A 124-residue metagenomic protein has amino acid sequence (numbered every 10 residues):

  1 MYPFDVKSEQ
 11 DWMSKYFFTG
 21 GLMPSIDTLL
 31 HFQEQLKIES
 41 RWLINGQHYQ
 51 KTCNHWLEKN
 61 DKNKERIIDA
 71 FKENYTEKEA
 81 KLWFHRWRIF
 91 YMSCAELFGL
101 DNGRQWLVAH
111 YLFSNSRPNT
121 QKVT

Functional and structural regions predicted by a protein language model:
M1-H110, S114-V123: Substrate-binding/catalytic lobe of Class I Rossmann-like enzymes that use SAM or dcSAM, i.e., the mid-to-C-terminal
